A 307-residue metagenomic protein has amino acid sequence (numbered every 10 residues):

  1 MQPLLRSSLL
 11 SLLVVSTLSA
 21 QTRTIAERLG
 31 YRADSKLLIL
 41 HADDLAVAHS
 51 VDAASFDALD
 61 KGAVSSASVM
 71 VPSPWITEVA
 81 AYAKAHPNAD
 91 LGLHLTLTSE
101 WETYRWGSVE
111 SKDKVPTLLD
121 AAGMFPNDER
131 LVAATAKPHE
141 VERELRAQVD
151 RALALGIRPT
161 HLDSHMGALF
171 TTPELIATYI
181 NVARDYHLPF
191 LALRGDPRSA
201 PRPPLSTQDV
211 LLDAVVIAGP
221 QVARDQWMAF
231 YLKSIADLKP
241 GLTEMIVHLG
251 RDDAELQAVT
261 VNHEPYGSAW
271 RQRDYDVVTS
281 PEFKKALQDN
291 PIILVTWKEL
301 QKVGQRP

Functional and structural regions predicted by a protein language model:
S7-T17: Bacterial N-terminal signal peptides
A20-I39: N-terminal pre-catalytic segment of deacetylase/amide-hydrolase enzymes
R28-G30, S55-K61, E78-D90, G107-D120 (+3 more regions): Acidic (Asp/Glu)-rich catalytic clusters
L37-I39, V64-S68, N88-H94, P159-D163 (+2 more regions): Structural preference for beta-strand elements that scaffold enzyme active sites
H49-S73: A short alpha/beta connector and helix-capping loop motif
W106-L131, V261-Y266: Active-site gating loops and adjacent loop-to-helix segments of metal-dependent hydrolytic enzymes
T135-W227, A236, D276: Catalytic domains of cell-wall/extracellular-matrix polysaccharide-remodeling enzymes, centered on de-N-acetylation
F190-L193, V261-P307: C-terminal domain-boundary segment and adjacent tail
